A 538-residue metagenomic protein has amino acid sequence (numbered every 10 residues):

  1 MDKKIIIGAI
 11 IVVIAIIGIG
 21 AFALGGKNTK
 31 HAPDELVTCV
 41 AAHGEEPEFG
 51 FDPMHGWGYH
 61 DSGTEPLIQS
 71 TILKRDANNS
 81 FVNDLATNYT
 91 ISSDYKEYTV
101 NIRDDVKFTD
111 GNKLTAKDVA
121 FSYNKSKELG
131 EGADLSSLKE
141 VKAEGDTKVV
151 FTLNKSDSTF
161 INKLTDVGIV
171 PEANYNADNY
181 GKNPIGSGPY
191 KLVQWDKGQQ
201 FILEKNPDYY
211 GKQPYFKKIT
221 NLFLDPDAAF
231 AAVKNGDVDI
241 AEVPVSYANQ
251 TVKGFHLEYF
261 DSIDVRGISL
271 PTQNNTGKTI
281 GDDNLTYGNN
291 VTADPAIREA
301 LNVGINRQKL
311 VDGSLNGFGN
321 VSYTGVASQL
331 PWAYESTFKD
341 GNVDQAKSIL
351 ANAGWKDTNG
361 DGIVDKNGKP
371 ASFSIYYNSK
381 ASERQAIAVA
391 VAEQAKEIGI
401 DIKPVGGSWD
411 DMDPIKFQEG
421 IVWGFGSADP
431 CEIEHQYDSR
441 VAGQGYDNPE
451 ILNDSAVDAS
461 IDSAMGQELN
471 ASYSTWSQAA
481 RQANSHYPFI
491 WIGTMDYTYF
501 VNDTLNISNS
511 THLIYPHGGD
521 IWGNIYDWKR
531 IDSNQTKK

Functional and structural regions predicted by a protein language model:
V40-I91, I185: N-terminal lobe/hinge region of extracytoplasmic solute-binding protein
M54, D261, G267-D283, D411-G466 (+2 more regions): Acidic-aromatic pocket-rim loops
G56-Y59, S80, N162-P214, K218 (+5 more regions): Gly/Pro-rich hinge or "lid" segments in bacterial periplasmic/extracellular proteins
T90-S93, A133-N174: Surface-exposed binding/hinge segments that line and control ligand-binding clefts or catalytic entry sites
P207-T251, D401-K403: Ligand-site clamp/hinge motif
G288-A392, Q478, R530-K538: Append "and occasionally in soluble cytosolic enzymes with long acidic Gly/Pro-rich linkers
A296-E299, V311, K403-M412, H435-T504 (+1 more regions): Extracytoplasmic/peripheral linker and loop segments enriched in polar/acidic and small residues with frequent Thr/Pro
V501-K538: Long beta-strand-rich cores associated with HINT superfamily self-processing modules
